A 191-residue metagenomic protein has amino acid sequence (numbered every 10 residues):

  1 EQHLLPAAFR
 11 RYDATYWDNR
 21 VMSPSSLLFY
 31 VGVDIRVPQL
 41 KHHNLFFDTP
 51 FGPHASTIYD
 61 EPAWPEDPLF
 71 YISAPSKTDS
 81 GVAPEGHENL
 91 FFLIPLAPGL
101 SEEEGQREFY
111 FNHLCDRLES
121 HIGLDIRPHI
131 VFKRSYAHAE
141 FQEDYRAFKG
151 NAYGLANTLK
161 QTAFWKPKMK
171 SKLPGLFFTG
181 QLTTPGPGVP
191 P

Functional and structural regions predicted by a protein language model:
E1-A83: Mid-domain catalytic core of redox enzymes that form a hydrophobic substrate pocket/lid adjacent to a catalytic redox
S26-L28, N89, R127: Extracellular structured ligand-interaction cores
R36-V37, A63-P65, E104-E143: Flavin-binding catalytic cores
D67-Y71, L124-T184: A glycine-rich dinucleotide-binding beta-alpha-beta segment and adjacent secondary-structure elements that constitute
S80-H87, P167-S171: Short glycine/proline-enriched loop/turn "hinge" motifs that connect secondary-structure elements and lie
P95-E102: Amphipathic alpha-helix from the class-I
P187-V189: Aromatic (often tryptophan-rich) hydrophobic motifs at membrane interfaces
